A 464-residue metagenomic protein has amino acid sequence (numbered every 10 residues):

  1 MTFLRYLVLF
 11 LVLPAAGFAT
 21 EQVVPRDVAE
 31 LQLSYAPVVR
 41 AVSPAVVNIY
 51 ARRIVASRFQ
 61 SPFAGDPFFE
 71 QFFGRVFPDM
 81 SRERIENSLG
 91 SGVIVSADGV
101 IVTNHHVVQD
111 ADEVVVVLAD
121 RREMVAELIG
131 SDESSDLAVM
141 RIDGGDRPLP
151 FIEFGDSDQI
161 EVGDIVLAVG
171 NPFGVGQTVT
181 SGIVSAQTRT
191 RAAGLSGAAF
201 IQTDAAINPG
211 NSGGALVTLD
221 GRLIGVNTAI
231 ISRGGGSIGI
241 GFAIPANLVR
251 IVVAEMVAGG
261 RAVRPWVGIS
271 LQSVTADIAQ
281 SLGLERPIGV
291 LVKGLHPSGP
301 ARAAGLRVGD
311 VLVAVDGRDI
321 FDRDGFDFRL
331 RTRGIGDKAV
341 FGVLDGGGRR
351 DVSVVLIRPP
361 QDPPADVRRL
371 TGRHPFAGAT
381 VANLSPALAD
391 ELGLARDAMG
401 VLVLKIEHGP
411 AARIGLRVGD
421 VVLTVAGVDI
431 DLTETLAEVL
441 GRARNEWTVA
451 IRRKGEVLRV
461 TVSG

Functional and structural regions predicted by a protein language model:
M1-R5: Positively charged n-region of N-terminal signal peptides that target proteins for export
Y6-A15: Bacterial N-terminal signal peptides
A19-K338, L344-A377, A382-A387, M399 (+2 more regions): Serine-dependent protease modules
L392, R396, L404-T448, R452-K454 (+1 more regions): C-terminal soluble interaction/assembly domains
R459-T461: Gram-negative outer-membrane assembly/targeting C-terminal domains
